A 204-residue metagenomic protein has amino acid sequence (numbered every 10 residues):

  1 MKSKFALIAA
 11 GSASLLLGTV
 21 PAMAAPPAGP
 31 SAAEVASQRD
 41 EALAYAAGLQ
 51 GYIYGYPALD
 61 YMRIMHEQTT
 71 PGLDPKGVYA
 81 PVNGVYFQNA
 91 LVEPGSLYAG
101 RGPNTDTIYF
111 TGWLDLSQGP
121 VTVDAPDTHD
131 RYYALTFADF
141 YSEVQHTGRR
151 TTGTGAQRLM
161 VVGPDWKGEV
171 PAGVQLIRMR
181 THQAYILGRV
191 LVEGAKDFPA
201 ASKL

Functional and structural regions predicted by a protein language model:
M1-A9: Bacterial N-terminal signal peptides that target proteins for export
A9-G18: Bacterial N-terminal signal peptides
V20-A24: Sec/Tat signal peptide C-region and signal peptidase I cleavage site
A25-L204: A compositional/structural signature for long, glycine/proline-rich flexible linkers and loops on extracytoplasmic
